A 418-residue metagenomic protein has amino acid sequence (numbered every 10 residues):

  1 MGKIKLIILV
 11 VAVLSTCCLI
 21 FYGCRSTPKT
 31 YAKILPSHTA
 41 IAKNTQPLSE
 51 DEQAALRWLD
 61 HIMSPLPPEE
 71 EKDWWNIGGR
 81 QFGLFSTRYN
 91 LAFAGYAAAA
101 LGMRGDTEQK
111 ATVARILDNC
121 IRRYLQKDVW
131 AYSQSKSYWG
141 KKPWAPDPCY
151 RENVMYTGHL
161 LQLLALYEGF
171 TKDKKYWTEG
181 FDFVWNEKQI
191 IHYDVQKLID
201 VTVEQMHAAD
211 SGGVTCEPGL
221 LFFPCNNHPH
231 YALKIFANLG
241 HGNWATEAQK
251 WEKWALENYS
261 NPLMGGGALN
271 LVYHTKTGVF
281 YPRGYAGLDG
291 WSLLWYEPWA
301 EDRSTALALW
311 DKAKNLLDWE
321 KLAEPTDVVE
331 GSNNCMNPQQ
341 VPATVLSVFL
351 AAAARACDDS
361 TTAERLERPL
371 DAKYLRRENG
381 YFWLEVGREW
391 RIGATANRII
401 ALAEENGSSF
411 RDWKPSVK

Functional and structural regions predicted by a protein language model:
M1-A12: N-terminal Sec-pathway targeting helices
G23-W75, L164-G180, L288-K418: Terminal, non-catalytic domain-edge segments
T27-L125, V129-W130: Extreme N-terminal leader/anchor segments
E52-M63, G95, K110-L125, T157-E168 (+6 more regions): Hydrophobic core segments within long, regular secondary-structure runs in both alpha- and beta-rich folds
D60-G83, I121-D147, I199-L220, E257-Y281 (+2 more regions): Glycine- and aromatic-rich loop/turn segments at beta-sheet edges
G83-R104, Y132-G169, F222-N226, Y281-A300 (+2 more regions): An alpha-helical repeat/solenoid feature that recognizes helix-turn-helix modules
A99-L220, N227, G265-G266: Extended ligand-binding groove/face enriched in aromatic
F183, Q189-Y193, A208-G212, C216-V345: Extended ligand-binding clefts on enzyme/binding-domain cores
